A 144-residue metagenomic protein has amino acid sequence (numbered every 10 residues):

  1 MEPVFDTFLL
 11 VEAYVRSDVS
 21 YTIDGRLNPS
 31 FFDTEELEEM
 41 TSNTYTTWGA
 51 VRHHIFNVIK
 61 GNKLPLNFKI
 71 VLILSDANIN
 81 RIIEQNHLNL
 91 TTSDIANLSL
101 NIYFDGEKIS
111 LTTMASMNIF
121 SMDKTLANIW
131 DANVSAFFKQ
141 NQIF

Functional and structural regions predicted by a protein language model:
M1-W48: Charge-rich, low-complexity N-terminal segments
F5-F8, F31-F32, F56, F68 (+4 more regions): Phenylalanine-focused residue identity feature
L10, V15, N28, A77-I79 (+2 more regions): Generic "edge-of-domain/loop-turn" microfeature
T22, R26, T91, I119 (+1 more regions): Short, surface-exposed, charged/polar-biased interaction segments
E39-E107: Surface-exposed, low-hydrophobicity interaction/linker segments
I109-F144: Mixed-charge, glycine-accented linear interaction segment located at domain edges/termini
